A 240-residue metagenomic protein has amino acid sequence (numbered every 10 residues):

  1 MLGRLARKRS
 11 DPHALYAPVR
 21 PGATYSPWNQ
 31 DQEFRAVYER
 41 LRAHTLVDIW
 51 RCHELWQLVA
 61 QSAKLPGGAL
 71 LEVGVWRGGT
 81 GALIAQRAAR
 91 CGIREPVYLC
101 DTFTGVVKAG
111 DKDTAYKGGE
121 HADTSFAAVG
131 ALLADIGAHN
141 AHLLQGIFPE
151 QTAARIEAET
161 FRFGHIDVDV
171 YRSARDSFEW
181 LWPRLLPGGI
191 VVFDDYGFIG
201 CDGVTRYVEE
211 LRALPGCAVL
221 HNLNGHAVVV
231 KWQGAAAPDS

Functional and structural regions predicted by a protein language model:
M1-R20: N-terminal auxiliary segments of SAM/dcSAM-dependent transferases
P21-I49, W56, A60-D239: S-adenosylmethionine/decaboxylated-SAM
